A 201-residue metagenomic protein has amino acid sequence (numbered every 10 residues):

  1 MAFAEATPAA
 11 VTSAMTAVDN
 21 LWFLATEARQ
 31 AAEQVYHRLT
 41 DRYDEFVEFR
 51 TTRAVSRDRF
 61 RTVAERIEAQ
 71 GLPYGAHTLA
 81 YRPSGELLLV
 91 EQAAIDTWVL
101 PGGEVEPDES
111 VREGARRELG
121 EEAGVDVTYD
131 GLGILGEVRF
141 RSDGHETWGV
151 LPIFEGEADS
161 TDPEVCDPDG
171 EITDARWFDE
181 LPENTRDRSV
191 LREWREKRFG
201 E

Functional and structural regions predicted by a protein language model:
M1-A2, L119: Hydrophobic residues within well-ordered alpha-helices
F3-A14, T26-H77: Acidic, metal-coordinating catalytic segment for phosphate/diphosphate chemistry, firing primarily on the Nudix
W22, R29, G200: A binding-site-centric feature that preferentially detects glycan-recognition modules on secreted/surface proteins
G71-G75, A93, L100, T147-L151: Short connector loops at helix/strand junctions that flank enzyme active sites, especially segments positioning acidic
H77, E86, D174: Conserved beta-strand and immediately adjacent loop positions that scaffold enzyme active sites
Y81-E121: Conserved Nudix-box catalytic region and its N-terminal flanking loop in Nudix hydrolases and closely related
V105-Y129, G133-E201: Unchanged
